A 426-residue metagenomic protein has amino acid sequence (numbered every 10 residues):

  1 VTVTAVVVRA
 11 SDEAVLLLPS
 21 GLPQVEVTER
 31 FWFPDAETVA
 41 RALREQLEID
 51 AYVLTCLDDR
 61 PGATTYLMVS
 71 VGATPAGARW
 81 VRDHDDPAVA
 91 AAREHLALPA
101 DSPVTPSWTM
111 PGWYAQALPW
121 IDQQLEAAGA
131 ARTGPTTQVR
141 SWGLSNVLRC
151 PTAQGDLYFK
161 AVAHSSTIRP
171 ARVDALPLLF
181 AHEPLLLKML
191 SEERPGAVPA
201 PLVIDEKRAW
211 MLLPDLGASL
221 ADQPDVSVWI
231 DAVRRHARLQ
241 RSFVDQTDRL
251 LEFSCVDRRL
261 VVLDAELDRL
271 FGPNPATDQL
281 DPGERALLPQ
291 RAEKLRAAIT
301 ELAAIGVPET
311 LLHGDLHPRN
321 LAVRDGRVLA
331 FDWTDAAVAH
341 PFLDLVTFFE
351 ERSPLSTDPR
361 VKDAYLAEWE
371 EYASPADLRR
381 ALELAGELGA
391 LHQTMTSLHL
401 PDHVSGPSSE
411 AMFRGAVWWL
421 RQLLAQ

Functional and structural regions predicted by a protein language model:
V1-V25, A51-Y52, A322-D332: N-terminal strand-loop-strand
A10-I49, P61: Conserved Nudix-box catalytic region and its N-terminal flanking loop in Nudix hydrolases and closely related
G21, T64-D85, T137-R140, L144-V256 (+1 more regions): ATP-binding pocket architecture of kinase catalytic cores
D86-G134: Juxta-kinase regulatory segment immediately upstream of eukaryotic protein kinase catalytic domains
T105-G112, A117, F253-L302, T357-R360: Active-site catalytic-loop/activation-segment of kinase and kinase-like phosphoryl-transfer enzymes
T137-A153, L157-F159, R296-L345: Active-site acidic catalytic loop and adjacent metal/ATP-binding pocket of ATP-dependent phosphoryl transfer enzymes
D222-L287, V307-E309, A337-V338, P407-G415: A cross-family kinase active-site recognition segment
P341-A373, E387-G406, G415: Active-site activation/catalytic loop segments of kinase-like enzymes and analogous catalytic loops in related
